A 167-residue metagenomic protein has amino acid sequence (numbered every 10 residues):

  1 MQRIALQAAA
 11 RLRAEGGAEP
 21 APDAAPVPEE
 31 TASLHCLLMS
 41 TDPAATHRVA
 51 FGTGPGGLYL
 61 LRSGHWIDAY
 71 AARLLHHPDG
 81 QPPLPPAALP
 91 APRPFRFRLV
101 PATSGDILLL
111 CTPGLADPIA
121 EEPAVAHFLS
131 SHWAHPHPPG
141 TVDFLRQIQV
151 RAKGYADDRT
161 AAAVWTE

Functional and structural regions predicted by a protein language model:
M1, Q7, A14, T31-A32 (+6 more regions): Extended interaction regions within the primary functional domain
M1-L61, P90-P101: Catalytic core of PPM/PP2C metal-dependent serine/threonine phosphatase domains
G54-G56, A72-H77: A short, sequence-level motif marking secondary-structure junctions
G64: An anion-binding catalytic pocket shared by soluble metabolic enzymes
L74-A91: Glycine-rich phosphate-binding loop plus the immediately following alpha-helix
P86-E167: C-terminal catalytic subdomain
